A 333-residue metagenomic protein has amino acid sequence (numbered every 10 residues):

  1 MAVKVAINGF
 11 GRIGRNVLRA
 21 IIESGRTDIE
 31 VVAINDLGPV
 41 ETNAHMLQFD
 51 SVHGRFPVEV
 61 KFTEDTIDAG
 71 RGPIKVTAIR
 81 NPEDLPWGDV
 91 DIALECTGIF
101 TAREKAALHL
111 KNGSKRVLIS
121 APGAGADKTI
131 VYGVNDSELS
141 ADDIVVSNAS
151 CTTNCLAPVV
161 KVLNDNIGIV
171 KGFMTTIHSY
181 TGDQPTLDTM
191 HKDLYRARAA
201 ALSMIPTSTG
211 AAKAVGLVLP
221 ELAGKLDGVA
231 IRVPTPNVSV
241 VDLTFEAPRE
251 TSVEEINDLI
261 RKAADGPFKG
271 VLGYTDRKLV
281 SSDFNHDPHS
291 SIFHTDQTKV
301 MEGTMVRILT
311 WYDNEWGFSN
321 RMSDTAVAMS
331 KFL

Functional and structural regions predicted by a protein language model:
M1-A197, D324, F332: N-terminal Rossmann-like NAD(P) cofactor-binding subdomain of oxidoreductases, focused on the glycine-rich
K4-A6, V145-S147, V241-A247, V306-Y312: Short glycine-rich or small-residue beta-strand-to-loop segments that form or flank ligand, phosphate, metal/Fe-S
R12, N16, A20, L108 (+6 more regions): Alpha-helical scaffold segments in soluble metabolic enzymes
E23-P86, G168-K171, T176-M305: C-terminal substrate-binding/catalytic lobe of Rossmann-fold NAD(P)-dependent oxidoreductases
T97-G98, C151, T207, P248 (+1 more regions): Structured loop/turn residues at secondary-structure junctions
N154, E250-T251, W316-G317: A generic structural signal for alpha-helix starts
N285-L333: NAD(P)-dependent Rossmann-like dehydrogenase/reductase catalytic/cofactor-binding core
